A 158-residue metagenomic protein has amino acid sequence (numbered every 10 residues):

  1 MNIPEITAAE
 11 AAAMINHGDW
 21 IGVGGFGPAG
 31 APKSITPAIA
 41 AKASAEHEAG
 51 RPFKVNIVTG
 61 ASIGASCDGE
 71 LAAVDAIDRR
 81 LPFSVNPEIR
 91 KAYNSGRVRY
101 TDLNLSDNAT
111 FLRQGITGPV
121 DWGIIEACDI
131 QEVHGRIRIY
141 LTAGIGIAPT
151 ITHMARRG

Functional and structural regions predicted by a protein language model:
M1-G158: Conserved alpha/beta enzyme-core scaffold
